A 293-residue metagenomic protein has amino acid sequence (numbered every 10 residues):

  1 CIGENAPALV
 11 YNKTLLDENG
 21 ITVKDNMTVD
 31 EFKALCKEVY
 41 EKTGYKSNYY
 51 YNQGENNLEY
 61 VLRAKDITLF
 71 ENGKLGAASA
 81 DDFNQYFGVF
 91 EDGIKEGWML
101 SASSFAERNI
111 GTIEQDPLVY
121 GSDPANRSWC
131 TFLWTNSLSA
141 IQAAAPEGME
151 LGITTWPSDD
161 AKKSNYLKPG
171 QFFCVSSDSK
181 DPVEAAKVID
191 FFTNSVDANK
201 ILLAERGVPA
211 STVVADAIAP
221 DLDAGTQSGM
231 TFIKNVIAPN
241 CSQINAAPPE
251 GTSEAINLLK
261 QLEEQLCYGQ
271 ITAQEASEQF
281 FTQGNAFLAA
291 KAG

Functional and structural regions predicted by a protein language model:
C1, L167, A215, G229-Q283: C-terminal capping/gating helix-and-loop segments adjacent to ligand/active sites or protein-protein/ligand interfaces
C1-N57, I67-F105, S177-V183, K187 (+3 more regions): Helix-loop-helix "hinge/cap" segment bordering the ligand-binding cleft or interdomain interface
A8, W129-C130, D190: A residue-level structural signature of the nucleotidyltransferase/glycosyltransferase Rossmann-like core
L15-L16, A34-E41, I110-T131, Q261 (+1 more regions): Short helices/loops that flank or line small-molecule/ion binding pockets
I67-E147, T154-W156: Extracytoplasmic ligand-binding clamshell segments of periplasmic binding protein
E91, Q142, F172, S176 (+3 more regions): Generic hydrophobic alpha-helical scaffold/packing signal
S139, Q171-S253: Mature extracytoplasmic/periplasmic domains
E150-C174: Periplasmic-binding protein-like
